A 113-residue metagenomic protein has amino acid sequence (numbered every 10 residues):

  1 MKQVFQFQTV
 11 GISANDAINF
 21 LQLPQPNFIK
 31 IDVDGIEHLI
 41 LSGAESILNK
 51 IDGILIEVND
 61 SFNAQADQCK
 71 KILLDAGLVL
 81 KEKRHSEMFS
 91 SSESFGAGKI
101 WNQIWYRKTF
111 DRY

Functional and structural regions predicted by a protein language model:
M1-K50, S61-Q65, I72: Short internal loop-to-helix segment that lines adenine-nucleotide cofactor pockets
V10, D52, F95-A97: Feature targets compositionally biased, intrinsically disordered low-complexity regions with long contiguous runs
D34-G35, D60-S61, E87, F110-D111: Short, solvent-exposed loop/turn segments at secondary-structure junctions
N49-D52, K81: A short, local hydrophobic-aromatic micro-motif
D52-V58: Short internal beta-strands
A66-Y113: Binuclear metal-ion centers of metallo-dependent hydrolases, dominated by the metallo-beta-lactamase
